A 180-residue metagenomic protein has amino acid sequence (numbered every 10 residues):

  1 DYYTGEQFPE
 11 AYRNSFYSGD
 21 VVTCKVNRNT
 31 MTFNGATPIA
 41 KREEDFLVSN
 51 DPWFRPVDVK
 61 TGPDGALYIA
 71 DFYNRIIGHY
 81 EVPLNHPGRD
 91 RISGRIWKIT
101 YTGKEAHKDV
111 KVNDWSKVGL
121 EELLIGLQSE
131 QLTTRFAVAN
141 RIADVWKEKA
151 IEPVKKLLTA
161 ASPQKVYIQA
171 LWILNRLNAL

Functional and structural regions predicted by a protein language model:
D1-I125, A137, A143: Beta-propeller domains with acidic blade repeats across secreted/periplasmic ectodomains and cytosolic WD/CNH propellers
G19, A70, V138, A150-P153 (+1 more regions): Small-side-chain structural scaffolding
L67, Q164-K165: Intrinsically disordered, low-complexity regions enriched in Ser/Pro/Gly/Gln/His and often acidic
K108-N113, T133-W146, K165-L180: Structural detector for internal amphipathic alpha-helices that build alpha-solenoid repeat scaffolds
S116-I125, K147-T159, N178-L180: Amphipathic alpha-helical scaffolding segments comprising HEAT/armadillo-like alpha-solenoid repeats
V118-G119, E130-L132: C-type cytochrome heme-c attachment and multiheme electron-transfer modules
E130-Q131, A161-P163: Short inter-helical turns and helix N-cap capping residues of alpha-solenoid HEAT/ARM repeat scaffolds
